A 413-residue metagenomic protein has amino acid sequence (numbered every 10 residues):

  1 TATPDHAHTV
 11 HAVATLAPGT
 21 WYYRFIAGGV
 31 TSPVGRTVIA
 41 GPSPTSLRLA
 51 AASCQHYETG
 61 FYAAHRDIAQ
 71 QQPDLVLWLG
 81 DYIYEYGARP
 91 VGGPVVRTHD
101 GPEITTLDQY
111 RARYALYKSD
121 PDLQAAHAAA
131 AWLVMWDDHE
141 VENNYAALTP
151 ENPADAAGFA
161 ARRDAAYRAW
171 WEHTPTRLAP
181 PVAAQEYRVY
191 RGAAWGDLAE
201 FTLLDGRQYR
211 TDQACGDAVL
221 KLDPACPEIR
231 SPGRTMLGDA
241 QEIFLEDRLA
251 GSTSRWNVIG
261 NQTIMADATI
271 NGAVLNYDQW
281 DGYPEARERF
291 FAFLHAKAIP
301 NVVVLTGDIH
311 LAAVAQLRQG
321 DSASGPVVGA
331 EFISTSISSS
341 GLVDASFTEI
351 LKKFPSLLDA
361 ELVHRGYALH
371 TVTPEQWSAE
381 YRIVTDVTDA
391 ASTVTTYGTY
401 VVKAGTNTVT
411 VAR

Functional and structural regions predicted by a protein language model:
T1-R413: Metal-dependent phosphoester/phosphodiester hydrolase catalytic core
